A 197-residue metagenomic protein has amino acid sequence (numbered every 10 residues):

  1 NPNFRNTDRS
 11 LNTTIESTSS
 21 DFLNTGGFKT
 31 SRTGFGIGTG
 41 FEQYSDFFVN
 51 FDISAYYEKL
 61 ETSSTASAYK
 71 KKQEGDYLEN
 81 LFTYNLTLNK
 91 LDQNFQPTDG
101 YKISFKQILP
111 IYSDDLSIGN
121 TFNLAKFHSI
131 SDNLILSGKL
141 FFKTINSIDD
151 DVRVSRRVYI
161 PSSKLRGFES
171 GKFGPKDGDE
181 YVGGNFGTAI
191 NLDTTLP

Functional and structural regions predicted by a protein language model:
N1-S104, F127-H128, L134, P161-N185: Gram-negative/organellar outer-membrane beta-barrel architecture
T18, K106-Y112, K143-I145: Short glycine-rich beta-strand segments
G36-G38, L81-N85, S104-K106, T121-N123 (+2 more regions): One-face residue pattern on beta-strands with alternating periodicity enriched for small/polar residues
E61-T62, L116, D150-S155: Short, well-ordered secondary-structure micro-motifs
D76, D114-D115: Generic detection of long, well-ordered alpha-helical segments
I103-L109, D115-K139: Acidic, glycine-rich loop-and-beta core segments that form the ion-binding/anion-interacting portion of active sites
N133-P197: Extracytoplasmic gating/loop element in the C-terminal half of outer-membrane beta-barrel translocons and assembly
